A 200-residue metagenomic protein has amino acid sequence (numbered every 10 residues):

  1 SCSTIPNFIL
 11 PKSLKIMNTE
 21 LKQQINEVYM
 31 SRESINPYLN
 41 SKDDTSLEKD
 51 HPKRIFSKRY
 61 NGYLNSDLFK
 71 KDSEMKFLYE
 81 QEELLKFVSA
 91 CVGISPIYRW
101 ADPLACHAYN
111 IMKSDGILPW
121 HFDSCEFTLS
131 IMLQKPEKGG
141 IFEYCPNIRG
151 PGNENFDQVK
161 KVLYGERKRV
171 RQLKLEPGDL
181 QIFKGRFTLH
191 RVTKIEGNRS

Functional and structural regions predicted by a protein language model:
S1-D50, Q81-E82: N-terminal auxiliary "cap/dimerization" subdomain that precedes the catalytic jelly-roll/cupin core of mononuclear
S3, L10-L14, E20-L21, C91 (+3 more regions): Localized chelating/binding microdomains that coordinate divalent metal ions or stabilize phosphate-bearing
L10, C125, K138, G197-N198: Short strand-connecting beta-turns/loops that link adjacent beta-strands
I25, L189-V192: Soluble, non-transmembrane catalytic domains of enzymes that act on hydrophobic metabolites at membranes
M30-E33, I55-Y60, R99-W100: Short, flexible active-site-proximal loops enriched in glycine and acidic residues
D44-C91: Hydrophobic alpha-helical segments and helix pairs
L68-K76, L85-L180, R186-F187: Catalytic core of non-heme Fe(II) oxygenases with the double-stranded beta-helix
V192-S200: Ligand-binding loop in jelly-roll beta-barrel domains
